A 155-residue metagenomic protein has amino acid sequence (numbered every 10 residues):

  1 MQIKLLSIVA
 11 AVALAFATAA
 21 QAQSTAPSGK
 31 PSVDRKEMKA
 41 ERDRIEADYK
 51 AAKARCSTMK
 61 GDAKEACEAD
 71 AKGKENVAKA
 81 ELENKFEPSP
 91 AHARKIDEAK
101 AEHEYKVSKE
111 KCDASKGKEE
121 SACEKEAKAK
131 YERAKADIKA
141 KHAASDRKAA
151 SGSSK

Functional and structural regions predicted by a protein language model:
Q2-L6, A17-K155: Mitochondrial intermembrane space
V9-A15: Bacterial N-terminal signal peptides
